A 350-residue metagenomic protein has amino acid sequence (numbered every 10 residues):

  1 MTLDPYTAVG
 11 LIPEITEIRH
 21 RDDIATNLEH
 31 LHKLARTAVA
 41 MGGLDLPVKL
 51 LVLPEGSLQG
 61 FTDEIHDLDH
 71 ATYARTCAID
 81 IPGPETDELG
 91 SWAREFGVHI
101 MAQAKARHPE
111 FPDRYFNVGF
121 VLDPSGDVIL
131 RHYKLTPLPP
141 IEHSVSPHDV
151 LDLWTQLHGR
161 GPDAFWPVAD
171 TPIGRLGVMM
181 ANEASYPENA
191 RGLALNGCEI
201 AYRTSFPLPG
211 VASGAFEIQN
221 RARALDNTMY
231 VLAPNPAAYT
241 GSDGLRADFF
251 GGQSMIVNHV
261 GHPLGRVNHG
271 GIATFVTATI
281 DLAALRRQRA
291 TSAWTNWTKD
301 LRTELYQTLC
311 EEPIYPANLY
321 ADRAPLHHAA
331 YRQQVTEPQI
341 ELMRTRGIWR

Functional and structural regions predicted by a protein language model:
L3-H20, I24, V52, R175-E183 (+1 more regions): Active-site-proximal beta-strand elements of phosphoester/diester hydrolases
T7, F116-V118, F165, N235 (+2 more regions): Conserved beta-strand and immediately adjacent loop positions that scaffold enzyme active sites
A25-A38: Short catalytic helix/loop segments, enriched in acidic residues and glycine and frequently bearing histidine
R36-Y133, P140, P207-A222, D226-N227: Cys-nucleophile CN-hydrolase/nitrilase-fold catalytic domain and related Cys-dependent amidase chemistry that acts on
I81-M101, R175, A181-T277, W349: CN hydrolase (nitrilase-like) catalytic-core segments centered on the catalytic cysteine and neighboring Lys/Glu
A102-Q103, N117-V121, P167-A169, S254-I256 (+1 more regions): Short beta-strand scaffold segments in enzyme catalytic cores
H108-E199, L208-A222: Active-site catalytic loop in hydrolytic enzyme cores
N235-R350: C-terminal beta-strand edge segments of enzyme domains
